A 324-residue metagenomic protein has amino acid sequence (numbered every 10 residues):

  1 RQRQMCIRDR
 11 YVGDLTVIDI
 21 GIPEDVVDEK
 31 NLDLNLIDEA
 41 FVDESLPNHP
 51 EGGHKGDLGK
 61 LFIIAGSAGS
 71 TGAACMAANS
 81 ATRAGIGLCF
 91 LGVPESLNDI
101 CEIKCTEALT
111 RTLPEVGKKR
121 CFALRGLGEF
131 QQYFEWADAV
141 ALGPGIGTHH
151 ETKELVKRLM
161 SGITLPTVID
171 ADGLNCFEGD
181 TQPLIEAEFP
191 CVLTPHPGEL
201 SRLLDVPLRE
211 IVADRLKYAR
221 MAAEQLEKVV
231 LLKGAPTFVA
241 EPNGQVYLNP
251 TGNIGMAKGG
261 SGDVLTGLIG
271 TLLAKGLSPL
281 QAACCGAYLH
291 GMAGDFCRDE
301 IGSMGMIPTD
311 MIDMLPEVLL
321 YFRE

Functional and structural regions predicted by a protein language model:
Q2-I7: Short, small-residue-biased leader/transition segments that mark boundaries at the very start of proteins
R8-T167, N175-V192, P197-E324: Small-residue (G/A/S/T)-rich helix-start motifs and N-terminal tracts that mark the onset
